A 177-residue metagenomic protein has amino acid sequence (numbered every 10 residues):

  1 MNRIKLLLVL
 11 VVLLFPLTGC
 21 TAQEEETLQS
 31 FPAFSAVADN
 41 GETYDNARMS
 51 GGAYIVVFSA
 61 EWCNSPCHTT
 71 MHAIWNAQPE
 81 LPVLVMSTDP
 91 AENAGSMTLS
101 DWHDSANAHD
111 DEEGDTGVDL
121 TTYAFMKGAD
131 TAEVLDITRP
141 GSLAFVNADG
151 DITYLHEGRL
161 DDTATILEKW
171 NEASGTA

Functional and structural regions predicted by a protein language model:
M1-E26, A177: Secretory targeting signatures
C20-A33, S50-G51, D104: N-proximal helix/coil linker or "cap" segments that precede and/or mark the start of modular domains
A33-Y54, N76: A short beta-strand-turn-helix
V37, T121-G128: Short acidic-hydrophobic, aromatic-tinged amphipathic segments that line or gate anion-handling sites
Y44-N64, H68, L84-M86: Short active-site neighborhood of thiol/selenol oxidoreductases, capturing the structured segment around
S50-I55, P79-V83, L120-T121, P140 (+1 more regions): Loop/turn elements at helix/coil->beta-strand transitions in domains of secreted/extracellular proteins
C67-G114, G128-A132: Structural microenvironment flanking redox-active thiols in thiol-disulfide oxidoreductases
G117, M126-N171: Thiol/disulfide oxidoreductase modules built on the thioredoxin-like
